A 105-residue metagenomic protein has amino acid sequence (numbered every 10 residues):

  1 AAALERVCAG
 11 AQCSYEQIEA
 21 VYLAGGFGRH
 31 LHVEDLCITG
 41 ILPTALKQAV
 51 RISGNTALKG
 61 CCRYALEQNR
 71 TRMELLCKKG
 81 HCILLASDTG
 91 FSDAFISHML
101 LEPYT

Functional and structural regions predicted by a protein language model:
A1-E16: Phosphate/ATP-binding catalytic cores across multiple sugar-kinase/actin-like superfamilies, primarily ASKHA
A1-E5, L58-L66: Predominant activation on well-ordered alpha-helical scaffold segments within soluble catalytic domains
C8, G28-R29, V50: Short, exposed beta-strand "edge-strand" segments with a Pro/Gly-rich flavor and a Y/T-containing core
C13, G25-A45, A86-A94: Short glycine/threonine-rich loop-to-helix capping motif typified by GTGT followed within a few residues by an Asp-Pro
E16, V21-G26, S53: Generic beta-strand/beta-sheet core signal
I38-G60: Conserved phosphate-binding/catalytic loops in two-lobed NTP-binding clefts
R63-T105: Acidic, glycine/GT-rich loop-and beta-edge segments that sit at the periphery of enzyme/chaperone cores
